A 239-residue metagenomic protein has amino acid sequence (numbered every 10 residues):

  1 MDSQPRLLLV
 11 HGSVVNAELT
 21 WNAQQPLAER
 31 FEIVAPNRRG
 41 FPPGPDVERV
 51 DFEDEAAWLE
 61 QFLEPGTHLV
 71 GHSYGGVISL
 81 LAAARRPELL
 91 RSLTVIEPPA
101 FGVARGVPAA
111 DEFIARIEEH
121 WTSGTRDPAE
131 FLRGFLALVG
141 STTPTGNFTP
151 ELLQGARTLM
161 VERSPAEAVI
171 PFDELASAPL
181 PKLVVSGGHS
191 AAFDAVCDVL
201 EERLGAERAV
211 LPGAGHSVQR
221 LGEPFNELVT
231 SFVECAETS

Functional and structural regions predicted by a protein language model:
M1-P45: Conserved HGGG/HGGXW glycine-rich cap/lid loop of the alpha/beta-hydrolase fold
E32-H68: Active-site loop/oxyanion-hole signature of alpha/beta-hydrolase fold enzymes
L69-G71, I96: Short beta-strand immediately N-terminal to the catalytic nucleophile in serine-hydrolase-like folds
G71-G75, S79: Gly/Ala-rich beta-loop-alpha elbow adjacent to hydrolase catalytic centers
A82-T122: Flexible "cap/lid" loop of the alpha/beta hydrolase fold
T125-M160: Conserved alpha/beta-hydrolase catalytic His-Asp/Glu region
N147-G213: Conserved serine/cysteine hydrolase catalytic core
L211-N226: Catalytic histidine-centered segment of alpha/beta-hydrolase-like enzymes
